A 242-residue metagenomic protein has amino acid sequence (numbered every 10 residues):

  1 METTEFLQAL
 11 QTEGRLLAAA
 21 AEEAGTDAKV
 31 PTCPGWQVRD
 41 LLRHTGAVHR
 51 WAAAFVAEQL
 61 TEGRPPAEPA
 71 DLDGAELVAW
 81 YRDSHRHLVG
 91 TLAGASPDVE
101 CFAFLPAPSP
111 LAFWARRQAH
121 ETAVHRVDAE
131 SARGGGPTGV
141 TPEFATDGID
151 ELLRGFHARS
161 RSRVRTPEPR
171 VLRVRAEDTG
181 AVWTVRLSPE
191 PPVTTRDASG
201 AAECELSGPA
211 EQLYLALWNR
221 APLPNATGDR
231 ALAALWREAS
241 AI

Functional and structural regions predicted by a protein language model:
M1-D27: Non-cleavable N-terminal signal-anchor transmembrane helices
T3-L10, G74-Y81, A115-Q118, T122 (+1 more regions): Hydrophobic packing residues in well-ordered alpha-helices of helical domains and bundles
T4-Q8, L16, V48, Q59 (+3 more regions): Soluble acyl-CoA-dependent acyltransferase catalytic core bearing the H(X)4D motif
G25-R64, P106-S162, L213: Short, contiguous alpha-helical
L77-V124: Hydrophobic alpha-helical segments and helix pairs
I149-L187: A glycine-rich beta-turn/hairpin centered on an aromatic-Pro dipeptide
V174-A210: Acidic/His-leaning functional-site neighborhoods
S199-I242: C-terminal interaction segments
